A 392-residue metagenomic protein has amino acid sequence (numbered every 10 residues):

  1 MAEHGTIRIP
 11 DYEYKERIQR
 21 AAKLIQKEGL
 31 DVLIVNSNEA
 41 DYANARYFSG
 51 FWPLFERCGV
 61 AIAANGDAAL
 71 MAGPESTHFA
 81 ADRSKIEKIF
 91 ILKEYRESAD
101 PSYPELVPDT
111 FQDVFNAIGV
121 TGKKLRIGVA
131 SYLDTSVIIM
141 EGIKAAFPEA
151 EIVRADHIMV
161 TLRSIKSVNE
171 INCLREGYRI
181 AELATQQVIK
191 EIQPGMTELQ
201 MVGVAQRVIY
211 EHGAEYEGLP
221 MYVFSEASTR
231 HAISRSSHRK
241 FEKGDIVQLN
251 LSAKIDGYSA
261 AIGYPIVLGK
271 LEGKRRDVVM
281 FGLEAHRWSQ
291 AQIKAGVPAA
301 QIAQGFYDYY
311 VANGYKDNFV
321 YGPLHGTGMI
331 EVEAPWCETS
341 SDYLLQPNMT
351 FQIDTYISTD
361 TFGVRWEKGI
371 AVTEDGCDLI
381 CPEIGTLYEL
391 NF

Functional and structural regions predicted by a protein language model:
M1-F392: Active-site neighborhoods and metal-handling regions in enzymes and metal-associated proteins
